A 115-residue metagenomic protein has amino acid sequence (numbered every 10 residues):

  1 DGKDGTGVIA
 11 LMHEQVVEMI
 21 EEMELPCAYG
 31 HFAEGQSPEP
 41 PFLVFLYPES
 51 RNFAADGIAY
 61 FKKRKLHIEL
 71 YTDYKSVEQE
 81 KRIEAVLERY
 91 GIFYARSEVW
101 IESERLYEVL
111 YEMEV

Functional and structural regions predicted by a protein language model:
G2-S50, I101: Small/polar-rich, solvent-exposed N-terminal microdomains that initiate assembly or binding
I9, D73-S76: Short, surface-exposed ligand-recognition loops at beta-strand->loop->(often short) alpha-helix junctions that present
Q36-P38, A59-K63, E104-L106: Short coil/turn motifs at beta-sheet boundaries
S50-D56: A short, acidic/glycine-rich surface segment
K62-Y74, Y107-V115: Oligomerization/assembly interface segments of phage tail-like spikes and tubes
K81-V115: Acidic-leaning, charged glycine-interspersed low-complexity segments
